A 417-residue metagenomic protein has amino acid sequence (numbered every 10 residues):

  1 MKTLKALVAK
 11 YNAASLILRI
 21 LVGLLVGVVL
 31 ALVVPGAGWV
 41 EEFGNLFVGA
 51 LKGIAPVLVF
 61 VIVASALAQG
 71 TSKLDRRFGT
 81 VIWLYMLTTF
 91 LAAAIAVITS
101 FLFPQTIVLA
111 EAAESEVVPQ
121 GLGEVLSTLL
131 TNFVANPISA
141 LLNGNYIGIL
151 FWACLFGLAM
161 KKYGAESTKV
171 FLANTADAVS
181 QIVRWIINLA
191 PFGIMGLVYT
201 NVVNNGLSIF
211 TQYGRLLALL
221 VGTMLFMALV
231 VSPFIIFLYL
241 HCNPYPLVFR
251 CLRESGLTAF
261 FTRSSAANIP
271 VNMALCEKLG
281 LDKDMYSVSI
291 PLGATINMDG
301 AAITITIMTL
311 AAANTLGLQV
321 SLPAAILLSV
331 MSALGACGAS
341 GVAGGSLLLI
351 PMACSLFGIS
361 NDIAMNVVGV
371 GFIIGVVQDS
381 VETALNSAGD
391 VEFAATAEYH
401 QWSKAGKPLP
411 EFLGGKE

Functional and structural regions predicted by a protein language model:
L7-V33, V48-L51, R76-L247, K407-E417: Signature of multi-pass transmembrane helix bundles
W39-F43, D75, L207-R215, P244-R253 (+2 more regions): Membrane-water interface of transmembrane alpha-helices in multipass transporters/channels
E41, N45-G49, S139, V170-W185 (+4 more regions): Short amphipathic alpha-helical coupling elements at transmembrane boundaries
A50, M86-F90, A94, V221-L225 (+4 more regions): Hydrophobic transmembrane alpha-helical segments of multi-pass transport and channel proteins
L67-R76, K162-E166, N205, H241-P244 (+4 more regions): Juxtamembrane helix-boundary/capping and inter-helix hinge elements in multi-pass membrane proteins
K73-V81, Q181-N188, K278-A294, L322-P323 (+2 more regions): Membrane-interface alpha-helices at helix entry/exit sites of multi-pass transporters
E254-A336, A394, K407-G415: Helix-loop-helix junctions within the multi-pass membrane cores of secondary transporters/permeases
I307-E417: Transmembrane alpha-helical segments and their short flanking loops that form helix-hairpins/helix-helix interfaces
